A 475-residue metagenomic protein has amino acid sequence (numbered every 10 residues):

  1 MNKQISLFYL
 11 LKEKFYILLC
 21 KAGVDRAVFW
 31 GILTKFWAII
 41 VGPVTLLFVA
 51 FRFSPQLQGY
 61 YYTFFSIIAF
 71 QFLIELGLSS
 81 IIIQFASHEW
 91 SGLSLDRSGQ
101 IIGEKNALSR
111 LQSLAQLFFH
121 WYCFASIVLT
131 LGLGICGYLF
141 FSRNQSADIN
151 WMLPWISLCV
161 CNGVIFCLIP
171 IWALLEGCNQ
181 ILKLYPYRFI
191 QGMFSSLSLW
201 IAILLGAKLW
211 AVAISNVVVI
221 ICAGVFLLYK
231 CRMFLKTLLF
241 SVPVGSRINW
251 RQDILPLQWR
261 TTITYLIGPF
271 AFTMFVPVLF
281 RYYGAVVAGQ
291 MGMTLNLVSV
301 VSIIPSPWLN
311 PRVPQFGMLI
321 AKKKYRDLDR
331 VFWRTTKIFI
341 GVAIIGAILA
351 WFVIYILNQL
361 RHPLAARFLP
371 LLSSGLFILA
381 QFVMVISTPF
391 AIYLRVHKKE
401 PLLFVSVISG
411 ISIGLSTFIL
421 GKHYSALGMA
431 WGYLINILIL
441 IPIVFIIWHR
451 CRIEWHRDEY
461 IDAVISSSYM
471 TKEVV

Functional and structural regions predicted by a protein language model:
N2-V24, L209-N216, L227-F272, K323-R326 (+1 more regions): Interhelical loop/hinge segments that connect adjacent transmembrane helices in multipass membrane
Y16, G137-L158, A285-G289, R326 (+1 more regions): Interfacial segments at transmembrane-helix termini and the short loops linking adjacent helices
R26-L46, I190-G192, V212-L235, V244-P314 (+1 more regions): Transmembrane helical elements of multi-pass membrane transporters/channels
G59-Y62, S66, W155, A285-N296 (+2 more regions): Small-residue hotspots at the loop-to-helix junctions and early N-terminal turns of transmembrane alpha-helices
Y62, S98-F124, I254-Q258, K324-G341 (+1 more regions): Interfacial transmembrane-helix starts/ends
L76-K105, G177, V298-K323, V396: Helix-loop junctions and terminal segments of transmembrane helices in multi-pass membrane transport/translocation
I156-S157, Y185-K236, S409-S412, A426-C451: Hydrophobic alpha-helical transmembrane segments
N162-R188, W210, G375, L379-S406: Membrane-interface junctions at transmembrane-helix termini in multi-pass inner-membrane proteins
